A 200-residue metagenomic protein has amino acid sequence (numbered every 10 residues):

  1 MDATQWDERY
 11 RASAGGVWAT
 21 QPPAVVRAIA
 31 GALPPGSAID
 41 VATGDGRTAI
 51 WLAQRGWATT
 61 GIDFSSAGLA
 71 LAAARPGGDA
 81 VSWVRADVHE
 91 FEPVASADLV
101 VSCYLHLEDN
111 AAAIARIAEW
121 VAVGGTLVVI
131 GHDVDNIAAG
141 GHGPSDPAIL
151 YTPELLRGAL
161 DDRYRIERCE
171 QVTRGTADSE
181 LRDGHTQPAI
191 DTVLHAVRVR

Functional and structural regions predicted by a protein language model:
M1-L33: Conserved class I S-adenosyl-L-methionine
S65-A67: Conserved SAM/SAH-binding beta-strand->alpha-helix loop
A72-A73: Conserved SAM-binding loop
G77-V88: Conserved SAM-binding strand-loop segment of SAM-dependent methyltransferases
H89-L99: A short acidic, Gly/Pro-enriched loop at the edge of an enzyme's catalytic core that lines a small-molecule cofactor
D98-A111: A short SAM/SAH-binding and catalytic strip from SAM-dependent methyltransferases
A112-V123: A short glycine-rich, Lys/Arg-flanked "PGG" loop and its adjoining helix->strand segment in the class I
G124-H132: Conserved beta-strand signature within the Rossmann-like core of class I S-adenosyl-L-methionine
